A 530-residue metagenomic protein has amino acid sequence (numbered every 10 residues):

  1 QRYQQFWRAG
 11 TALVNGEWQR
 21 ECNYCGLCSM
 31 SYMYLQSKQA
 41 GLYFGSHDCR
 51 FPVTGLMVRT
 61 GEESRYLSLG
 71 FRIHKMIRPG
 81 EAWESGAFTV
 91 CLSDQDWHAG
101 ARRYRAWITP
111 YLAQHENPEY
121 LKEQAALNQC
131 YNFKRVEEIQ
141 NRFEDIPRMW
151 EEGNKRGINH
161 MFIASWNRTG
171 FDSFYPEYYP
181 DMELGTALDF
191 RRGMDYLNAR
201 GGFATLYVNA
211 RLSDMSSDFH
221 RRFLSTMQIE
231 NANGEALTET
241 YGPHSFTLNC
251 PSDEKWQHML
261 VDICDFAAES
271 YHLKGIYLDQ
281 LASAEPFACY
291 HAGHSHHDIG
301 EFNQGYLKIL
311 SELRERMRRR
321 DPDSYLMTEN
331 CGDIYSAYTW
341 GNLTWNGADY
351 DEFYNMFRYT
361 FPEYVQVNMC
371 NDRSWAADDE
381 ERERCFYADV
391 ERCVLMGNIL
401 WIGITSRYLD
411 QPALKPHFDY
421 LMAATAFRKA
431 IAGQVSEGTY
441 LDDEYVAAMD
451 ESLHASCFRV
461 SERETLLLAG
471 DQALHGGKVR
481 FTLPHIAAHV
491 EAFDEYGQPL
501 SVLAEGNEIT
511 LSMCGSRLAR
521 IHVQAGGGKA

Functional and structural regions predicted by a protein language model:
R20-P118, F143, E380-E381: Beta-strand-rich recognition/accessory modules
Y24-M30, Y34-K38, E444-I486, S516-R517: Carbohydrate-binding surface patches
A126-D262, E269-G275, L281-S295: Aromatic-lined carbohydrate-binding/catalytic grooves of carbohydrate-active enzymes
G153-R156, M161, L197, K255-R319 (+5 more regions): Active-site and adjacent substrate-binding regions of carbohydrate-active enzymes
M215, F219-H258, Q304-K415: Glycan-recognition surfaces
V390-T465: Aromatic- and carboxylate-lined catalytic core of secreted/periplasmic carbohydrate-active enzymes
L483-Q498: Solvent-exposed beta-hairpin/edge-strand motifs
L503-A530: C-terminal beta-strand-rich structural cap/linker in extracellular carbohydrate-active enzymes
